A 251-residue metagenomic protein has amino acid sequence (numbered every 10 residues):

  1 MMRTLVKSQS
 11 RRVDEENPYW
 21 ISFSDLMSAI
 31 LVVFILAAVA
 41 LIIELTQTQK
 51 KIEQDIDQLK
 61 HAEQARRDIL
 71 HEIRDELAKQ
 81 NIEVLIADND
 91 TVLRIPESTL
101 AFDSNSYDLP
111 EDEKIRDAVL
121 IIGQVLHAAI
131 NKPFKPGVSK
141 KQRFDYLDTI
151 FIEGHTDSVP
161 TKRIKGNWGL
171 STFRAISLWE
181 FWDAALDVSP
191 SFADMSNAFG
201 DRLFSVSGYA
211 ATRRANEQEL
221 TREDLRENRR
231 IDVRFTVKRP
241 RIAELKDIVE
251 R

Functional and structural regions predicted by a protein language model:
M1-R67, H71-A78: Short terminal targeting/anchoring segments
D68, E72, K114-I121, V125 (+2 more regions): Extracytoplasmic/secreted proteins, especially bacterial periplasmic and envelope-associated proteins
A78, I82, Q124-F134, E180-V188: Sec-exported extracytoplasmic/periplasmic mature domains
I82-I95, Q142-T149: Short edge beta-strands and adjacent turn/loop segments
A87-V125, V159-G166: Short, solvent-exposed beta-strand/turn patches at coil↔beta or beta↔helix junctions that act as interaction loops
Y107-D112, R143-P240: Periplasmic OmpA-like peptidoglycan-binding domain that tethers envelope proteins to the cell wall
A118-G137, D145, I150-T156: Extracytoplasmic segments of membrane-associated envelope/inner-membrane machinery
K238-E250: Short, charged low-complexity linker/loop segments at the C-terminal edge of domains
